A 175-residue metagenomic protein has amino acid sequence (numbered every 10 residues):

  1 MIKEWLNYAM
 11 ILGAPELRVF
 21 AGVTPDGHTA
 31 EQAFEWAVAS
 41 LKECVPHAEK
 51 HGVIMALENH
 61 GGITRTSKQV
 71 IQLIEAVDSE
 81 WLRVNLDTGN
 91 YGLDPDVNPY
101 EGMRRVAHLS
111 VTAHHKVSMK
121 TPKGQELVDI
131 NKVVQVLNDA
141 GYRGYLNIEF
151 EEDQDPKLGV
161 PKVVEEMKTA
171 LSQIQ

Functional and structural regions predicted by a protein language model:
M1-R83, L93: Active-site acidic/histidine proton-transfer and metal-coordination neighborhood in alpha/beta enzyme cores
T64-Q175: Histidine-acidic metal/acid-base catalytic patches
